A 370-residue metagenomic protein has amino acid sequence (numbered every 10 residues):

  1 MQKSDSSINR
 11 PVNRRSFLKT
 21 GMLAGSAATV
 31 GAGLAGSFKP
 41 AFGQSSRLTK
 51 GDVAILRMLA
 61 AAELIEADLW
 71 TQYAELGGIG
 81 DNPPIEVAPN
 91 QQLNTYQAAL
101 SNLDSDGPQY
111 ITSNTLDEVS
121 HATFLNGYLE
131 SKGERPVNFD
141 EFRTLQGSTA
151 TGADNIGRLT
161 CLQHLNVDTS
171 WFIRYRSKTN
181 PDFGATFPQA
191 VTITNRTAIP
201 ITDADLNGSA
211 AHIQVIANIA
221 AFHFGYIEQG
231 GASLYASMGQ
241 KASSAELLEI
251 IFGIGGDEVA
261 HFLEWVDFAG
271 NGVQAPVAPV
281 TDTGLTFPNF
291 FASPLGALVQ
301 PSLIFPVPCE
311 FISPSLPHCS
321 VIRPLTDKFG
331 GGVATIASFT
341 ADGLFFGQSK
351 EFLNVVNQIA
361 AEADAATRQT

Functional and structural regions predicted by a protein language model:
Q2-I8, K19-L23, K39-T370: All-alpha RGS (Regulator of G-protein Signaling) helical domain and cognate RGS-like helical scaffolds
N9-R15: Twin-arginine (Tat) signal peptide motif
S16-F38: N-terminal export signals
